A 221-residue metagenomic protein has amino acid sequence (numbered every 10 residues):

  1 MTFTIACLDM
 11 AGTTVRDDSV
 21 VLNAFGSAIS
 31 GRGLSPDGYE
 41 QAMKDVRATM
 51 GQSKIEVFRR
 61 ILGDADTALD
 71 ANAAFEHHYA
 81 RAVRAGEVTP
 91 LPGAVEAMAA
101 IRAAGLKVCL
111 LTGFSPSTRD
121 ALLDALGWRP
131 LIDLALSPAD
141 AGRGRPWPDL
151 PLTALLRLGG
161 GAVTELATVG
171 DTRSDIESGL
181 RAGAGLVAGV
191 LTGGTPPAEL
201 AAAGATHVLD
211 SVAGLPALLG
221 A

Functional and structural regions predicted by a protein language model:
T2-E96: N-terminal helical cap/lid subdomain that shapes the substrate entry/recognition surface in HAD-like hydrolases
D45-V46, W128-G144, E165: A short, structured active-site edge motif that brings together acidic residues
R81-L110, P116-D120, P148: Short, acidic loop-to-helix structural element flanking the phosphoryl-transfer center in phosphate-processing enzymes
V95-R102, L155-L156, I176-R181: Surface-exposed amphipathic alpha-helices with a cationic face
R145-I176: Conserved Lys-Pro-Asp/Glu-containing loop-to-beta segment of HAD-superfamily phosphomonoesterases, centered on
P151, T164, E199-A221: Short acidic, glycine/proline-enriched helix-loop-strand junctions
A167-H207: Acidic, Mg2+-coordinating phosphoryl-transfer loop and its flanking beta/alpha structural elements, shared across
